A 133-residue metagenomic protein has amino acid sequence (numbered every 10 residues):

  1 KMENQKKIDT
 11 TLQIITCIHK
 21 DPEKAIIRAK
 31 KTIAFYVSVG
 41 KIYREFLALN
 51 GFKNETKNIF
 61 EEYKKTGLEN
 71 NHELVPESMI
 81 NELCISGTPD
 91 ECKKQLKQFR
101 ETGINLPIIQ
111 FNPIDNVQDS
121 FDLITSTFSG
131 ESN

Functional and structural regions predicted by a protein language model:
K1-N133: Active-site-adjacent structural elements that line small-molecule/cofactor binding pockets in enzymes
